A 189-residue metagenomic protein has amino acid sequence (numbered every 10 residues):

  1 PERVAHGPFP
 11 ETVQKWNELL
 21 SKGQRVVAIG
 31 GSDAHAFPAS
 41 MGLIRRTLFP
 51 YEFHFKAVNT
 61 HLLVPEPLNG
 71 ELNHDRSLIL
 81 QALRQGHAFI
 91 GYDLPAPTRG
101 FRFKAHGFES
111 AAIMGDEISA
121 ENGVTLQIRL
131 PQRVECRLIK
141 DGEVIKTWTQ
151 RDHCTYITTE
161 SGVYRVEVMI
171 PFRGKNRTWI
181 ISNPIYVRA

Functional and structural regions predicted by a protein language model:
P1-R3: A solvent-exposed, charged loop/short amphipathic helix patch at secondary-structure junctions
H6-G7, G70: Residue-level marker of alpha-helix boundaries and capping positions
G7-V27: Histidine/acidic residue-rich metal-binding segments in metalloenzymes
K22-A28, S32-A189: C-terminal functional module detector
